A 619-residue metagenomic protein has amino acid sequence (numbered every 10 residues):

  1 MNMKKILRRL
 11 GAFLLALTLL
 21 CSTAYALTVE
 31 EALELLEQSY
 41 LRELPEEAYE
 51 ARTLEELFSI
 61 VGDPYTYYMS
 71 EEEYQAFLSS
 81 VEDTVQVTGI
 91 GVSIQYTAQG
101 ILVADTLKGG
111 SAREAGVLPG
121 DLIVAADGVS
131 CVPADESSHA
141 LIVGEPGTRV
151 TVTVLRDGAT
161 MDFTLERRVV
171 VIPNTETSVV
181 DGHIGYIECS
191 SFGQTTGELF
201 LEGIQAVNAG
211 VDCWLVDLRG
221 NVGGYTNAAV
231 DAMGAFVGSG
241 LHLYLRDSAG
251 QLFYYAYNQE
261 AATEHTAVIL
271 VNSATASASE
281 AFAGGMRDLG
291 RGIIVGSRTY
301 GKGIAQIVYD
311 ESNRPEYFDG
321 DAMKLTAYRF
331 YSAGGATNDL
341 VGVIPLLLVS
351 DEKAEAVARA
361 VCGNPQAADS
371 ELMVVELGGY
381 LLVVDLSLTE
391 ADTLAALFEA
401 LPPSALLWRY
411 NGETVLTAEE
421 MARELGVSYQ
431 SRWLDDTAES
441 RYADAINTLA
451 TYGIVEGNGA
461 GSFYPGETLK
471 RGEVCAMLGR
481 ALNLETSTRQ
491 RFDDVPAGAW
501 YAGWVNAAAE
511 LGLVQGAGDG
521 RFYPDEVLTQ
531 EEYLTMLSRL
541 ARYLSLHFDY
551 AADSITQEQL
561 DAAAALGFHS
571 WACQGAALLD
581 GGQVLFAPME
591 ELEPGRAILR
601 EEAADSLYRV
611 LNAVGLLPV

Functional and structural regions predicted by a protein language model:
L15-L19, T23: Hydrophobic core
L27, D83-P133, Q194: PDZ/PDZ-like domain segments forming the peptide/carboxylate-binding groove, activating on the N-terminal beta-strands
L27-E82, T151, R156-G158: Interdomain regulatory linker/hinge segments that flank or connect interaction modules in polarity/junction/synaptic
A32, T53, V92, A112 (+7 more regions): Terminal peptide-recognition signature
I101-L102, V124, S137-T177, T326-A327: PDZ-domain C-terminal substructure recognizer with occasional recognition of PDZ-binding tails
L122-T153, L201, A228, K302-N313 (+1 more regions): PDZ domains, with a preference for the canonical peptide-binding region formed by the helix
V179-L215, R219-Q430: C-terminal "post-core" interaction segments
Y410-V619: N-terminal propeptides
